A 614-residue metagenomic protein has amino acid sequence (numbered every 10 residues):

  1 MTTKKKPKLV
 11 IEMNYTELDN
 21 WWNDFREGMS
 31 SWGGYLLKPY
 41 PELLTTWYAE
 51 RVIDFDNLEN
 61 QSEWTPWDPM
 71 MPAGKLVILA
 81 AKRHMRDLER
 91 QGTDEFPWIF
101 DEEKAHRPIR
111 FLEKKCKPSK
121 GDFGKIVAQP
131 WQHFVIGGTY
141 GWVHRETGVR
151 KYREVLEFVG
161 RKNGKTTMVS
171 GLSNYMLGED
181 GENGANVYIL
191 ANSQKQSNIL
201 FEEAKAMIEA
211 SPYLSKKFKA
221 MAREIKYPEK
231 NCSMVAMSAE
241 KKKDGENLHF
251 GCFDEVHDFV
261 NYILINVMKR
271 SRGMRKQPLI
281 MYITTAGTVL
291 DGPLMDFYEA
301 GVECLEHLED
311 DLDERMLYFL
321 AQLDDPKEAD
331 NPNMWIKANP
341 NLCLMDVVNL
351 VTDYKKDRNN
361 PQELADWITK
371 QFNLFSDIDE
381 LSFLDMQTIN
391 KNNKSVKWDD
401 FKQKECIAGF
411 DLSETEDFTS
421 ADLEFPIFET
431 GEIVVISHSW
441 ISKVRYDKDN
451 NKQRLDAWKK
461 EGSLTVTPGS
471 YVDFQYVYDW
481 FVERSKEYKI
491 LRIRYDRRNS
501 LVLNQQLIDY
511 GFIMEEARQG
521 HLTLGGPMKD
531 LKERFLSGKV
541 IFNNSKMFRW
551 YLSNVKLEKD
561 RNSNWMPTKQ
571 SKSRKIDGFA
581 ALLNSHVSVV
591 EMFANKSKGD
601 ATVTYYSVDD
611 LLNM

Functional and structural regions predicted by a protein language model:
T2-F410, K486, N554, D560-N562: Phosphate/NTP-binding elements of NTP-utilizing enzymes
S170-G178, E416-E429, G578, N584-S585: Acidic, metal-ligating active-site segments
M237, K242-G245, E303, H307-D330 (+2 more regions): Metal-dependent DNA phosphodiester-chemistry modules and their immediately adjacent helices/loops in DNA-processing
R270-R272, S463-I490: Short, basic/hydrophobic alpha-helical segments
D417-Q475, K529: Metal-dependent catalytic core segments for phosphate chemistry
Y488-R498, N504: Short glycine-rich phosphate-binding loop at a beta-alpha junction
N499-M514: Conserved helicase motor "Helicase C" RecA-like lobe of SF1/SF2 P-loop NTPases
G599-M614: Acidic, low-complexity intrinsically disordered tails
